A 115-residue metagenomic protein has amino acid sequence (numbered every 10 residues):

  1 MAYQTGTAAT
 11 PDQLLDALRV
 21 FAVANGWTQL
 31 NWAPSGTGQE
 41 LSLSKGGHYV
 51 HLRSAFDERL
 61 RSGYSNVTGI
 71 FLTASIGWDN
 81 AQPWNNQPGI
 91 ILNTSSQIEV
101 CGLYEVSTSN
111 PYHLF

Functional and structural regions predicted by a protein language model:
G6-F115: Long, leucine/valine-rich, helix-dominated scaffolding and oligomerization segments
